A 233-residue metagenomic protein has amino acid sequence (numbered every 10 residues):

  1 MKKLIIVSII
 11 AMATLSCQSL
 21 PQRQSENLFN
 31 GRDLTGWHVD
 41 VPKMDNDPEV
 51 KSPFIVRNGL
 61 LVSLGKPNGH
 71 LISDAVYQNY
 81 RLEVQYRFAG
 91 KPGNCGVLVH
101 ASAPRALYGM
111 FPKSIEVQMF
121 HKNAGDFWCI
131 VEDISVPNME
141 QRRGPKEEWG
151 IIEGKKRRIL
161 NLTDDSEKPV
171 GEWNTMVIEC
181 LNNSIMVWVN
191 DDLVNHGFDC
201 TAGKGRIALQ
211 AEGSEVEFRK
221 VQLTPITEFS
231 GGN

Functional and structural regions predicted by a protein language model:
L4-A13: Sec-dependent N-terminal signal peptides
C17-N233: Carbohydrate-interacting regions of secretory-pathway proteins
